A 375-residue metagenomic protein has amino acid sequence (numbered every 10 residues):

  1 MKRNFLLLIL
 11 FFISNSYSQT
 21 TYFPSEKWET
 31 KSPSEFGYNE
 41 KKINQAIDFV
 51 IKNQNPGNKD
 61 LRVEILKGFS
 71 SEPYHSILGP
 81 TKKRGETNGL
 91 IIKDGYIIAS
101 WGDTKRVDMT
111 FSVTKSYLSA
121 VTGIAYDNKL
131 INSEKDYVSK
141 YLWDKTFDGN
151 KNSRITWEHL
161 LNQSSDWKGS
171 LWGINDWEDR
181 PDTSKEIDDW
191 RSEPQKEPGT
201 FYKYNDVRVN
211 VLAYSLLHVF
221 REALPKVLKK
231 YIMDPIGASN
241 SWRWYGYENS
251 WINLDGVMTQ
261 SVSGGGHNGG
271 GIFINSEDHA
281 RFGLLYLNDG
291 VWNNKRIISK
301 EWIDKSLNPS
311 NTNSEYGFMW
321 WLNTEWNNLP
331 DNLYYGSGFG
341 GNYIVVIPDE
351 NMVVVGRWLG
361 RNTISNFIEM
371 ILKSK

Functional and structural regions predicted by a protein language model:
N4-I13: Sec-dependent N-terminal signal peptides
Y17-D103, N128-I131, K373-K375: N-terminal leader/targeting segments and the immediately adjacent pre-domain N-terminus
W28-K31, I51-T81, T110, T114 (+1 more regions): Active-site-proximal loop and beta-strand segments within enzyme catalytic domains
G95, M109-E134, L160, L212-L216 (+1 more regions): Active-site SXXK
I97-G102, S170-Y247: Catalytic-site signature segments of enzymes, centered on catalytic residues
S116, R208-S215, N268-V291, N342-W358: Active-site-proximal alpha-helical segments within enzyme catalytic domains
N128-D166, F220-G269: Active-site helix/loop module of the DD-peptidase/beta-lactamase fold, centered on the serine-lysine SxxK catalytic
W251-G264, G270, D304-V353: Active-site Gly/Thr loop motif
